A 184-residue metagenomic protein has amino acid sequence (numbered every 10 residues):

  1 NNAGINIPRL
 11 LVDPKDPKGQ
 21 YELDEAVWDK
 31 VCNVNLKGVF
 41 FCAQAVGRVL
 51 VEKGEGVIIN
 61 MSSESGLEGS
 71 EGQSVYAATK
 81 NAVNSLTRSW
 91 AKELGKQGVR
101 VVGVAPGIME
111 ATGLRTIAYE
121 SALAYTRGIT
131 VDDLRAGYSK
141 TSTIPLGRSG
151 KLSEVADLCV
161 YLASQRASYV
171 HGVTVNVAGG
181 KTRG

Functional and structural regions predicted by a protein language model:
R9-D29, K140: Substrate-binding pocket helix/loop in short-chain dehydrogenase/reductase
A43, T79, T87: Active-site helix of classical SDR
R48, K92-E93, S168: Alpha-helical segment proximal to the catalytic Tyr-Lys
S63: Residue(s) in the substrate-gating loop at a strand-loop-helix junction that position the organic substrate next
E68, R148, L158-V160, H171-G184: Short C-terminal tail/terminal secondary-structure segment of NAD(P)H-dependent dehydrogenase/reductase domains
E68-S74, K96-Q97, G147, Q165: Active-site loop immediately N-terminal to the catalytic Tyr-X3-Lys motif of short-chain dehydrogenase/reductase
G95, R100, V170-G172: Short, small/polar-rich loop/turn modules that mediate ligand/substrate recognition or access, typified
